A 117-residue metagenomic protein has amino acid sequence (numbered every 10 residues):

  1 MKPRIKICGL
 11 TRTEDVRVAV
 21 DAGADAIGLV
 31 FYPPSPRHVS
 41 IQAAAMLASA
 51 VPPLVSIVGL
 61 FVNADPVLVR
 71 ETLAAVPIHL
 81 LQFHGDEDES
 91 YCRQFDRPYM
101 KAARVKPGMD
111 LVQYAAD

Functional and structural regions predicted by a protein language model:
M1-D117: Conserved N-terminal beta1-alpha1 strand-loop-helix module at the mouth
